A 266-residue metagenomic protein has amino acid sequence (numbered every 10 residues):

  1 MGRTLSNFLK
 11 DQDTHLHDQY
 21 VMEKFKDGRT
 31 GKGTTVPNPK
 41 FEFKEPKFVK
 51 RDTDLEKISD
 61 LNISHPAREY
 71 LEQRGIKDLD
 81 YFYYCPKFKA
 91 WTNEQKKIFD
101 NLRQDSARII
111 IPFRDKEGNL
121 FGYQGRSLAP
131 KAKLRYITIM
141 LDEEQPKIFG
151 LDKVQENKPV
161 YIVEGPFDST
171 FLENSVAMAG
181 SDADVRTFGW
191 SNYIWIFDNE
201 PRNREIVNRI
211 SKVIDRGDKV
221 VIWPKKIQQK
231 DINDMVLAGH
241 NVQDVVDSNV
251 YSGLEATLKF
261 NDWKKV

Functional and structural regions predicted by a protein language model:
M1-D13, R186-W223, K230, V236-A238: Modules that initiate DNA replication and primer synthesis
M1-F88, P130-I137, P201, S211-D218: Non-catalytic accessory segments of DNA primases and related replication-initiation nucleases
M1-Q19, Y81-K96, N101-A107, V236-K265: Short, small/acidic-rich helices and loops at N termini and domain boundaries of DNA replication/processing enzymes
Y84, M178-S181, I222-K226: Conserved beta-strand termini and adjacent loop/short-helix elements that scaffold enzyme active sites in alpha/beta
W91-N192, F197, E205-V207: Phosphate-handling DNA/RNA-contact segment within nucleic-acid enzymes
L134, I227-K230: Residue-level signal for pocket-adjacent positions within structured domains
